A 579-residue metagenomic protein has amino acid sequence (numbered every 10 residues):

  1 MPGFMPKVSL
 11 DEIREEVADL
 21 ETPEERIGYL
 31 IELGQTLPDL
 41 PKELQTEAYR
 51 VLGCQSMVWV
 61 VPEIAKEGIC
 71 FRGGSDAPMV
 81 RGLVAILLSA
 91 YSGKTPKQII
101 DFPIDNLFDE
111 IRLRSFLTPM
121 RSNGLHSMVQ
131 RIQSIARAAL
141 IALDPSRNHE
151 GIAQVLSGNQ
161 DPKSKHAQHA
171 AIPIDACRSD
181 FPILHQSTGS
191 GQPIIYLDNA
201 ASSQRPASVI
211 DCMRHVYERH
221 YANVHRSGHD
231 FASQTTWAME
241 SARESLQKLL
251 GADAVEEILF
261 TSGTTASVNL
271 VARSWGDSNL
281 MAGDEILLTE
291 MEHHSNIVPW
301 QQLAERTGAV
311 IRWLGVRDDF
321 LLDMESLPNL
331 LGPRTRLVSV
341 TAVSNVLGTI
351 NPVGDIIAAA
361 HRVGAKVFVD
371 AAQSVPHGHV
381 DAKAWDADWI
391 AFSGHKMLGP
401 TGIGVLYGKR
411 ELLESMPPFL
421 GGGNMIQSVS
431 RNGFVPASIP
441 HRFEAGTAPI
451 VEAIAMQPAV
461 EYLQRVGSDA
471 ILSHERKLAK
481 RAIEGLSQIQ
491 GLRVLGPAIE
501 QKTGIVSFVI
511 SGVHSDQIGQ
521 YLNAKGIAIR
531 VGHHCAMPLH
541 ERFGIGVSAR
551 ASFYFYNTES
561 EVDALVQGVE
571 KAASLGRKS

Functional and structural regions predicted by a protein language model:
P2-L44: Extended low-complexity intrinsically disordered regions
P41-E63: Structured beta-strand/loop patches that form or line metal/cofactor-binding pockets in enzymes
A48-C54, G74-S75, K97-F102: Solvent-exposed interaction patches of small proteins and small membrane subunits
P62-K66, A498: Short, low-complexity Ser/Thr-rich regulatory SLiMs
G68-P78, L113-P119, R442-A445: A short glycine/serine-rich beta->alpha loop
S75, F108-I152: C-terminal binding/interaction regions
V84-K97: Alpha-helical support elements that line or immediately flank enzyme active sites and cofactor-binding pockets
A153-S579: Pyridoxal 5′-phosphate
